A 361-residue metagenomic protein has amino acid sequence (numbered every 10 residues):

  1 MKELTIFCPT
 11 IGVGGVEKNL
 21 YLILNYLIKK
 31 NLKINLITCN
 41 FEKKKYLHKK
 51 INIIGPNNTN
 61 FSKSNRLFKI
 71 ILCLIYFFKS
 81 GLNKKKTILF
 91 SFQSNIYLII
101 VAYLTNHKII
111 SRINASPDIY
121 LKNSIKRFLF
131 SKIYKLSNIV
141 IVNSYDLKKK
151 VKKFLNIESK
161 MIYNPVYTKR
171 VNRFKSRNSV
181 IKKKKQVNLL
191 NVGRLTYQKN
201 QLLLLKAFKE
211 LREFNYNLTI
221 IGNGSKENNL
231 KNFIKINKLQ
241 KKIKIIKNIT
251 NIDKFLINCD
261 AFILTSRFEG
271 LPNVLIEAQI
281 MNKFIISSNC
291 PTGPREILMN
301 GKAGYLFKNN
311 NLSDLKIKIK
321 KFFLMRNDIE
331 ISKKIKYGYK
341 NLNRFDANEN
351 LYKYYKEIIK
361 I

Functional and structural regions predicted by a protein language model:
I6-N65, L147-K152, K226: N-terminal strand-loop element at the rim of the active site of nucleotide-sugar-dependent glycosyltransferases
G14-L22, V187, N191-E210, F214 (+1 more regions): A conserved mid-protein helix/loop that constitutes part of the nucleotide-sugar donor-binding site
G15, I329-I359: A charged, aromatic-enriched C-terminal amphipathic alpha-helix characteristic of glycosyltransferases across folds
F90-Y97, I113-N114: Short His-centered aromatic/hydrophobic patch
D146, P165: Carbohydrate-associated surface elements
N248, R267: Aromatic "clamp/platform" in nucleotide-sugar-dependent glycosyltransferases that forms part of the donor/acceptor
F284-S288: Short hydrophobic beta-strand element within catalytic cores of glycosyltransferases and related nucleotide-activated
M299-L312, K321-N327: Conserved acidic donor-binding segment of nucleotide-sugar-dependent glycosyltransferases
